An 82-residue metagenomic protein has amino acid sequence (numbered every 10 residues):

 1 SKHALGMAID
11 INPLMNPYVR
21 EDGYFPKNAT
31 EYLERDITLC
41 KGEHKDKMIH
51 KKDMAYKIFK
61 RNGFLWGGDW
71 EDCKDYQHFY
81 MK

Functional and structural regions predicted by a protein language model:
S1-G6: Active-site-adjacent substructure of cysteine-protease-like catalytic cores
M7-I9, P13-K82: Catalytic cores and adjacent binding grooves of peptidoglycan-active enzymes
